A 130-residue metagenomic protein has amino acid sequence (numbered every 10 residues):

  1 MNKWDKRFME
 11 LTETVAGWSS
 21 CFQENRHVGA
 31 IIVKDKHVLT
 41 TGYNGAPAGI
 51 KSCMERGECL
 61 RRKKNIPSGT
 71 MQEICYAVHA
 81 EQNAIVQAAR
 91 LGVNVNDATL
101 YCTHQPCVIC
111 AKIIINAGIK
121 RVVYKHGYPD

Functional and structural regions predicted by a protein language model:
M1-D130: Zinc-dependent deaminase catalytic domain
